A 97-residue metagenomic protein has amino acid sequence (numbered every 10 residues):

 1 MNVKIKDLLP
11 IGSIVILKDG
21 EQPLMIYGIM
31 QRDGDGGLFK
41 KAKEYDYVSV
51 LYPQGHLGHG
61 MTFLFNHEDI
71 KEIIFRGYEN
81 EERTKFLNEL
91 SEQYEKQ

Functional and structural regions predicted by a protein language model:
M1-I11: Mixed-charge, Lys/Arg-rich low-complexity intrinsically disordered regions
N2, I14, G60: Short, flexible active-site loop motifs that bind/organize anionic cofactors or intermediates
D7, I14-L17, K40: A general structural signal for short secondary-structure junctions and capping/turn motifs
P10, D19, E44-Y45: Short connector loops at helix/strand junctions that flank enzyme active sites, especially segments positioning acidic
I14, E21-R32: Short beta-strand-centered aromatic/proline hotspots
R32-E44: Short, solvent-exposed secondary-structure boundary/capping segments
D46-Q97: Intrinsically disordered, low-complexity, charged/polar segments
